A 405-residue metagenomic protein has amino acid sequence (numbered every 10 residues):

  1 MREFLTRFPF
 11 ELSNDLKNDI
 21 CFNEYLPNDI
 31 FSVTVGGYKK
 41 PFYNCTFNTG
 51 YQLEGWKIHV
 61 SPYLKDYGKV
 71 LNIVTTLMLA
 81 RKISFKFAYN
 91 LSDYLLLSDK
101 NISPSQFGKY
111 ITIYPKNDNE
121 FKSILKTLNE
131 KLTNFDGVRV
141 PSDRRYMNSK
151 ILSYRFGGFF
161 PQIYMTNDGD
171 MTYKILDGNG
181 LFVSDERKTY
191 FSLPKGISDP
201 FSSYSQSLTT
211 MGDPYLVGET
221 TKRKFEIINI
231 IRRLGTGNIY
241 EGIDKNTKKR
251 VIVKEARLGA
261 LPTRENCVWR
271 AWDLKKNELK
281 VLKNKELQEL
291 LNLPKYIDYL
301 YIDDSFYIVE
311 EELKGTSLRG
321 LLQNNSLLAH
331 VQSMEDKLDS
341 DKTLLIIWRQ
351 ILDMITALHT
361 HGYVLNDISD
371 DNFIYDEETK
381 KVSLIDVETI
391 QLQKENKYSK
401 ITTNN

Functional and structural regions predicted by a protein language model:
R2-S13, D170-N229: Juxta-kinase regulatory segment immediately upstream of eukaryotic protein kinase catalytic domains
Y25-P41, S205-N246: ATP-binding glycine-rich phosphate-binding loop
E54-L64, N229, T236-K276: ATP-binding glycine-rich loop module of kinase domains
E286-D298: Conserved HxN/HPN-centered segment at the entrance to the catalytic loop of eukaryotic protein kinase-like domains
D303-S317: Conserved short submotifs of the Hanks-type protein kinase catalytic core that shape the nucleotide-binding pocket
I347-W348: Activation segment signature within eukaryotic-like protein kinase domains
L358-Y375: Catalytic-loop of the protein kinase fold
E388-N405: C-lobe/activation-segment region of protein kinase-like
